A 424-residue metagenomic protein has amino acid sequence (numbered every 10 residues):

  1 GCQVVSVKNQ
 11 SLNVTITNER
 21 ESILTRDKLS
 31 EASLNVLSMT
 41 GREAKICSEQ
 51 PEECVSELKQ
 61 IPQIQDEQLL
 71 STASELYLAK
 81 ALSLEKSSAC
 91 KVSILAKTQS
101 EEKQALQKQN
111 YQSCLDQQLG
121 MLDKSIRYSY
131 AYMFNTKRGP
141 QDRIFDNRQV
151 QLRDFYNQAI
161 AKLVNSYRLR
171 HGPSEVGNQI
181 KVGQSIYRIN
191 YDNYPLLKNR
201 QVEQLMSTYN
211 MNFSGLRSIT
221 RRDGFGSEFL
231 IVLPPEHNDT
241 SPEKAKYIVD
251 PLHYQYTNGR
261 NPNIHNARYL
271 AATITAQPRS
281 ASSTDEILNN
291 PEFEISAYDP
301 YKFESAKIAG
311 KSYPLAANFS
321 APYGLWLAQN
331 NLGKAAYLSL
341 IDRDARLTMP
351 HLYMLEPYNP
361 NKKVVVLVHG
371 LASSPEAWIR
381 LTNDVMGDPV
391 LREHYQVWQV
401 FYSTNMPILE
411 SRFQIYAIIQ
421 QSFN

Functional and structural regions predicted by a protein language model:
G1-C2, V385: Sec-dependent N-terminal signal peptides of Gram-negative exported proteins
Q3-V365, S374-R380, Q396-Q399: Flexible, membrane-associating and regulatory peripheral segments of lipid-active enzymes
K362-N424: Active-site catalytic motif of lipid deacylating hydrolases and related acyltransferases
